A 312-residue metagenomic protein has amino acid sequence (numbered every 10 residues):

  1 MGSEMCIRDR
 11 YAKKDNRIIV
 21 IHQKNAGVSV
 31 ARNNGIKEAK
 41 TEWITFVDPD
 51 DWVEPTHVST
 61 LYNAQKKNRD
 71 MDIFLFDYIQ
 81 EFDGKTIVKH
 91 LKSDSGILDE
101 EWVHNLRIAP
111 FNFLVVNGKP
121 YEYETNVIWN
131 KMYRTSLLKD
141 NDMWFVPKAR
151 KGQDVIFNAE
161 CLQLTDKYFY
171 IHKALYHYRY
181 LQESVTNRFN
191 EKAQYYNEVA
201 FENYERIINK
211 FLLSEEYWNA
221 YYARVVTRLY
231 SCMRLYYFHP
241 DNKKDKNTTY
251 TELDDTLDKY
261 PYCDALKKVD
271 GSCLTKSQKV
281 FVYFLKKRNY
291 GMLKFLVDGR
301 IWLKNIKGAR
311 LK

Functional and structural regions predicted by a protein language model:
M1-I7: Short, small-residue-biased leader/transition segments that mark boundaries at the very start of proteins
D9-D15, A64: Short, conserved SAM-binding/catalytic segment of Class I S-adenosyl-L-methionine-dependent methyltransferases
R17-I19: Short, conserved active-site loop motifs that form the nucleotide-linked donor/cofactor pocket
Q23-A39: Glycine-rich, basic loop-to-helix element that forms the pyrophosphate-binding segment of sugar-nucleotide handling
V28, P49-Y168, Y176-K192: Donor-binding/catalytic cores of nucleotide-activated saccharide and glycerol-phosphate transferases/polymerases
I44: Short aromatic/hydrophobic "clamp" motif used to bind/position activated sugar donors
K173-L181, N187-E215, R228-Y262: Catalytic core of nucleotide-sugar-dependent glycosyltransferases
F238-K312: Membrane-interface aromatic/basic loop that binds lipid-linked glycans or pyrophosphate carriers, typified by
